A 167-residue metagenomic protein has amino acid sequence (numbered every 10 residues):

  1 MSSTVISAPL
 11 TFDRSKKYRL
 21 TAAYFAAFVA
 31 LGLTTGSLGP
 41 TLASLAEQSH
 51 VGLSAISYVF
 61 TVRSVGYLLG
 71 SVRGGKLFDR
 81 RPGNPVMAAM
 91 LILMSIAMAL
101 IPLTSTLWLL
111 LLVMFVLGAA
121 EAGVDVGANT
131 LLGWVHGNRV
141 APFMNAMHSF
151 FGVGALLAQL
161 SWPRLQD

Functional and structural regions predicted by a protein language model:
R19-V51, N129: Extracytoplasmic
A23-Y24, T106-M114: Short hydrophobic/alpha-helical segments at membrane-entry points of transmembrane helices in Major Facilitator
G32, G36, G118-V126, L156: Small-residue-rich segments within alpha-helical transmembrane domains of MFS-like 12-TM solute carriers
L42-A43, G74, G154-Q166: Small-residue (Gly/Pro/Ala) motifs that create kinks and tight helix-helix packing interfaces
A46, H50-S57, N145: Small-residue hotspots at the loop-to-helix junctions and early N-terminal turns of transmembrane alpha-helices
R63-V65, G152-G154: Short hydrophobic/small-residue motifs within alpha-helical transmembrane segments of multi-pass transporter-like
L69-W108: Conserved MFS/SLC helix-loop-helix module at the cytosolic interface between two early adjacent transmembrane helices
V113-S149: Cytoplasmic helix-loop-helix junction between adjacent transmembrane helices in 12-TM secondary transporters
